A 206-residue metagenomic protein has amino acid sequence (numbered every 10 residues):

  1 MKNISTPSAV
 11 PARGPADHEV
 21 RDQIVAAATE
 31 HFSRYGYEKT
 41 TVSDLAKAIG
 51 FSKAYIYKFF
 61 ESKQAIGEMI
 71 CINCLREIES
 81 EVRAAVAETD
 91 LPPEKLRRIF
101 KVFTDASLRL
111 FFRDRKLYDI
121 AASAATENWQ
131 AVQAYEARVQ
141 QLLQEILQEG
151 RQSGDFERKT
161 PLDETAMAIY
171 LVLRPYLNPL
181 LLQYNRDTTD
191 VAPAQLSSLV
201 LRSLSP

Functional and structural regions predicted by a protein language model:
M1-A9, R98, D105, R109 (+3 more regions): C-terminal peripheral helix-coil segments that are non-catalytic and often amphipathic
M1-Y35, T40-F51, A65-E68: Basic, helix-initiating cap at the start of DNA-binding domains
F32, T41-V42, K53, K63 (+4 more regions): Amphipathic alpha-helical segments enriched in hydrophobic/aromatic and basic residues that form the DNA-contacting
E38, F156-E157: Conserved hydrophobic residue
I49-F60: Short hydrophobic/aromatic patch on the recognition helix
M69, N73, R83-F111, L162 (+1 more regions): Hydrophobic alpha-helical connector segments
R76-E79, T126-S153, D163-M167: Amphipathic alpha-helical packing segments from all-alpha helical-bundle domains
V102-Q144: Short secondary-structure transition hinges
